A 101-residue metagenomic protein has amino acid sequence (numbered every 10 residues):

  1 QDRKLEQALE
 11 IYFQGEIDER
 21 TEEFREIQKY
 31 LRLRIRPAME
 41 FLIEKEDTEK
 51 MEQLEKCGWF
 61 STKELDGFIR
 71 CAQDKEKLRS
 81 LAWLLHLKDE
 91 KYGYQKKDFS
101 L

Functional and structural regions predicted by a protein language model:
Q1-L101: Ankyrin repeat (ANK) tandem alpha-helical domains that serve as protein-protein interaction scaffolds, prominent
